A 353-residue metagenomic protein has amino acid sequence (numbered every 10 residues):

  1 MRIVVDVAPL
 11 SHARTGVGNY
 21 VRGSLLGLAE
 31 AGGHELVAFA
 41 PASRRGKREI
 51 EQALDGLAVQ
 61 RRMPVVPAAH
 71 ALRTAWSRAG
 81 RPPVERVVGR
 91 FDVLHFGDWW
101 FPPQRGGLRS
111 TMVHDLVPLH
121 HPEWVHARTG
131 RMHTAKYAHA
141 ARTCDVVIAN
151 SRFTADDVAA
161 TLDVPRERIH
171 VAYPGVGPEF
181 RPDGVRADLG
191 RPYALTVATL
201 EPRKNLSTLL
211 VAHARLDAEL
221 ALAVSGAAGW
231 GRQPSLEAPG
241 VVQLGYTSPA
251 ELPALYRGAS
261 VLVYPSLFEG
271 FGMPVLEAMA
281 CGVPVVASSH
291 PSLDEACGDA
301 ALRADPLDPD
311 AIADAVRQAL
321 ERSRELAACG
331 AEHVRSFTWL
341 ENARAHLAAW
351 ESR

Functional and structural regions predicted by a protein language model:
M1-R353: Carbohydrate transferase catalytic cores enriched for Leloir-type hexosyltransferases
